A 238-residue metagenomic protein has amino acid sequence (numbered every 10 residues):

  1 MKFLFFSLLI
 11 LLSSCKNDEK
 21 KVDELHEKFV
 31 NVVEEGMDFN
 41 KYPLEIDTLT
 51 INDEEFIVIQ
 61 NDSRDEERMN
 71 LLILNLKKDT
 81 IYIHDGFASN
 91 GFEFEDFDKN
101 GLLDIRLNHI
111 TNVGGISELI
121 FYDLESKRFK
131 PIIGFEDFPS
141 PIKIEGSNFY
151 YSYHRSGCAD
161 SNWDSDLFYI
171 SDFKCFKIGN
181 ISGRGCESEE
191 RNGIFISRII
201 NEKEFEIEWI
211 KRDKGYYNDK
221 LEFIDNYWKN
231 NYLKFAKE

Functional and structural regions predicted by a protein language model:
F3-S13: Sec-dependent N-terminal signal peptides
K16-N52, F149, Y153-E238: Acidic, small-residue rich beta-repeat scaffolds with periodic aromatic anchors
L44-L49, A88-F97, F138-N148: Beta-propeller blade termini
D47-T48, S63, T80: Coil residues (strongly favoring Ser/Thr
D53-V58, D98-H109, N148-Y153: Acidic/hydrophobic-patterned starts of short beta strands in beta-sheet-rich repeat architectures
E67-N70, V113-F121, D160-F168: Structural motif
D79-D85, K130-I133: A short beta-strand motif characteristic of beta-propeller blades
G86-G91, G134-S140, S182-E187: Short coil/turn segments at the loop-to-beta-strand junctions that recur within blades of beta-propeller repeat folds
